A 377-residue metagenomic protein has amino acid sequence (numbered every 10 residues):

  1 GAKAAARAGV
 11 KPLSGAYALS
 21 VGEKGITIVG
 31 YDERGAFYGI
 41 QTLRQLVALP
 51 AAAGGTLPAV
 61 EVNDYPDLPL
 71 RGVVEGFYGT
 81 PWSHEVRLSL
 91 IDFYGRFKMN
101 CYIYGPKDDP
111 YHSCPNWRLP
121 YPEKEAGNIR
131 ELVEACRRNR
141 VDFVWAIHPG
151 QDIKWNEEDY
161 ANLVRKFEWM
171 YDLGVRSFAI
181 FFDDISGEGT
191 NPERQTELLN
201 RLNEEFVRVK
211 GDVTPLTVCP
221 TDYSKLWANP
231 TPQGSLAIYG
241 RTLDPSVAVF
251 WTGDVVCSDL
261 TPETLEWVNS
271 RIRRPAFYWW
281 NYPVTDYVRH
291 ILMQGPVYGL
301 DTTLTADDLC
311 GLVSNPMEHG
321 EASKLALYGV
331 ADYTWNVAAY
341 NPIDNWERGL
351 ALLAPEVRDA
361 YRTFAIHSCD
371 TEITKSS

Functional and structural regions predicted by a protein language model:
G1-L68: Contiguous, structured surface segment used for ligand recognition
R7-A8, T80-H84, D259: Short, solvent-exposed loop/turn elements at domain surfaces
L13, G22-G25, L68-L70, M99-N100 (+4 more regions): Short coil/turn connectors at secondary-structure junctions
G15, W335-S377: C-terminal functional modules
A48, E204-R208, P355: Generic secondary-structure signature for well-ordered alpha-helical cores
V74-V249: Aromatic-lined carbohydrate-binding surfaces of glycoside hydrolases
K166, R176, I185-I343: Catalytic-core regions of glycoside hydrolase
